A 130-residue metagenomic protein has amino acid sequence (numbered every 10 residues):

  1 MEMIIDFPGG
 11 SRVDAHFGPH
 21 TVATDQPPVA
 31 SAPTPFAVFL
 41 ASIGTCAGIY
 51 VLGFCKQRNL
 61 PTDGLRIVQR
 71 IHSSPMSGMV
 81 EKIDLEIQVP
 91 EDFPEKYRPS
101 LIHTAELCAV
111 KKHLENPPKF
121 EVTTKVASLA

Functional and structural regions predicted by a protein language model:
M1-A41, V51-A130: Extended beta-strand/beta-hairpin segments
C46-A47: Alpha-helical metal-binding/catalytic segments enriched in His/Glu/Asp
